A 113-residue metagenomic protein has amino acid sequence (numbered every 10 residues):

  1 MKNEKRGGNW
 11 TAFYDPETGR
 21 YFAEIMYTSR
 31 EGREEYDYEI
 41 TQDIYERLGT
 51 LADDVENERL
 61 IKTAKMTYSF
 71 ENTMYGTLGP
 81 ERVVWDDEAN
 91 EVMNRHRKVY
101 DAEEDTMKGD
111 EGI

Functional and structural regions predicted by a protein language model:
M1-I25: Short, charged/polar N-terminal "headpieces" of proteins
T18, F22-A102, T106-G109: Acidic, low-complexity, intrinsically disordered interaction modules
G112-I113: Gram-positive cell-envelope targeting signals
